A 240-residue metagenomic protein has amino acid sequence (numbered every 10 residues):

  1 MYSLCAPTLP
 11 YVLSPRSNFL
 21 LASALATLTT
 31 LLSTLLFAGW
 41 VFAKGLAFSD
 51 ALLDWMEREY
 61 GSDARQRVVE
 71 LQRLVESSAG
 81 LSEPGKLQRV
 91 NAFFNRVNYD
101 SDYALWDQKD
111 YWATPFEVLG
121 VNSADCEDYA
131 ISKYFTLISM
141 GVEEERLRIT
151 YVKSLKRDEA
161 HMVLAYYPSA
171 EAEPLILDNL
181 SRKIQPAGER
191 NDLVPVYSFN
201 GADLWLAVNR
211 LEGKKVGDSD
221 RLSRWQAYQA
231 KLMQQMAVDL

Functional and structural regions predicted by a protein language model:
M1-S17: N-terminal secretory signal peptides that target proteins for export/translocation
Y2-L4, G39-L240: A structural boundary/capping signal
R16-A24, E83: Structural motif marking the loop-to-transmembrane transition
S23-L36: Bacterial N-terminal signal peptides
